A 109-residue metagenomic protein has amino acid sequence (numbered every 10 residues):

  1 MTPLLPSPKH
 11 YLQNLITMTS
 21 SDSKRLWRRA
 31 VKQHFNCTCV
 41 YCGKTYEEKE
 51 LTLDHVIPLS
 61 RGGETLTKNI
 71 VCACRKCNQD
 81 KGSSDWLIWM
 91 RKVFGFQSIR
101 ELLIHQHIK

Functional and structural regions predicted by a protein language model:
M1-R25, T45, S98-K109: A boundary/linker detector
D22-L51, C74: Short cysteine-rich loop/turn motifs with clustered Cys
E48-K49, D80-S83: Short, non-ligating residues that shape and space the ligands of small metal-coordination modules and catalytic
T52-P58: Histidine-centered catalytic micro-motifs used for acid/base chemistry in nuclease and nucleotide-processing active
I57, G82, R100-L103: Alpha-helix boundary/capping detector
R61-D80: Short beta-strand-alpha-helix junction that forms the catalytic/metal-binding core of metal-dependent nuclease domains
W86-M90: Amphipathic alpha-helical packing elements
R91-F96: Catalytic-site neighborhood detector that most strongly recognizes the C-terminal catalytic loop/helix of tyrosine
